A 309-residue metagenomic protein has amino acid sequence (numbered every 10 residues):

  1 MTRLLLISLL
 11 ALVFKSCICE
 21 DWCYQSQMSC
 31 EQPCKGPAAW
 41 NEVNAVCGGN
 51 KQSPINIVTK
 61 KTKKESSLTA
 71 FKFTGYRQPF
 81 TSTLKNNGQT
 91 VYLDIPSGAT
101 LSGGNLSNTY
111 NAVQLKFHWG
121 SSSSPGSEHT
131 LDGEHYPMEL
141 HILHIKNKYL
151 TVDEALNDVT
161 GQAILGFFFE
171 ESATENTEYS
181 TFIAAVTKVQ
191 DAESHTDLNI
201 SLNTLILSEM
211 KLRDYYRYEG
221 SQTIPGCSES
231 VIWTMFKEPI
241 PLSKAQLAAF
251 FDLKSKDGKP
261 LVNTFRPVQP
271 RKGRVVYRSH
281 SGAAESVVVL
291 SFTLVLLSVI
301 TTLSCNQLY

Functional and structural regions predicted by a protein language model:
M1-Y309: Alpha-carbonic anhydrase
